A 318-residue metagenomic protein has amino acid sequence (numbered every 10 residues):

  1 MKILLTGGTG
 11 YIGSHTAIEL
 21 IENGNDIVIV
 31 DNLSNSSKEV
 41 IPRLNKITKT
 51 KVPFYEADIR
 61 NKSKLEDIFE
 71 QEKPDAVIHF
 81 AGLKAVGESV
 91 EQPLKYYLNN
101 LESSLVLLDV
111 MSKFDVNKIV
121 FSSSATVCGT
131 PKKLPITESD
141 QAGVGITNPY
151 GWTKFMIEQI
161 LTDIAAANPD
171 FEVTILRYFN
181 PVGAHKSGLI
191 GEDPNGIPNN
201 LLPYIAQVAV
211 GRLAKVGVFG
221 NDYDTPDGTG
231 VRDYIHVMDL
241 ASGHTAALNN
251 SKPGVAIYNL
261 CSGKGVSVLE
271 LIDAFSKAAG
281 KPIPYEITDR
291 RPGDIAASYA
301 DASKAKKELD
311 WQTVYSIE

Functional and structural regions predicted by a protein language model:
M1-A184: N-terminal Rossmann-like NAD(P)+-binding domain of SDR-like oxidoreductases, especially those catalyzing
N32, S112, E192-I197, G293 (+1 more regions): A general boundary/transition motif marking the beginning of the first structured unit of a protein
L33, C128, L134-E138, I190 (+3 more regions): Short clusters of hydrophobic/aromatic residues that line enzyme substrate/ligand-binding pockets
A57, N61, I197-P198, K264 (+1 more regions): Residue-level signature of the cytosolic catalytic core of signaling kinases
Y97, I146-F155, G191-N199, P203 (+2 more regions): Short-chain dehydrogenase/reductase
L176, S187, G217-V218: Oxidoreductase cofactor-interface core, primarily capturing Rossmann-like NAD(P)-dependent enzymes
K186-I190, T229-G230: Short acidic, glycine/proline-rich loop/turn micro-motifs
L201-E318: C-terminal substrate-binding subdomain of Rossmann-fold SDR/epimerase-dehydratase oxidoreductases
